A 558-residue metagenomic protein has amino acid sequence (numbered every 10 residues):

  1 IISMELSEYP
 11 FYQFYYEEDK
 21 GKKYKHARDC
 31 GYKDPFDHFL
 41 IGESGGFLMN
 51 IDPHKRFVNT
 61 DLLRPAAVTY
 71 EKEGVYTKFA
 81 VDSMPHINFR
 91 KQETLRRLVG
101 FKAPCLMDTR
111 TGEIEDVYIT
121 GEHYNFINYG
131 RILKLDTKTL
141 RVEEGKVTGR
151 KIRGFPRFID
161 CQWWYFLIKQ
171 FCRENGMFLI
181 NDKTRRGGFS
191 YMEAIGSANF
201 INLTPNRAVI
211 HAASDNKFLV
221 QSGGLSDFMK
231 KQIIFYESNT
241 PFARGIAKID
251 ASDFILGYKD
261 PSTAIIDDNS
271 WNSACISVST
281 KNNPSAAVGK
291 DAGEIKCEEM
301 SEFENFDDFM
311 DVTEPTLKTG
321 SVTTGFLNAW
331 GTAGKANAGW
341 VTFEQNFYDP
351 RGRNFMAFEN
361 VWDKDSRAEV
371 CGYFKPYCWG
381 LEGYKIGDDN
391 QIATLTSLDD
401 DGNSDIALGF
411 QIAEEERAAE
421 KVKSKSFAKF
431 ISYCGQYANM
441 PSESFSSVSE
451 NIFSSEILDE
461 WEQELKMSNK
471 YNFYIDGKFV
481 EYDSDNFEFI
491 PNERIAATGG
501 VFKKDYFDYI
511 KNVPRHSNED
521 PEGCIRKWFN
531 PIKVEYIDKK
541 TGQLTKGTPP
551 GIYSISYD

Functional and structural regions predicted by a protein language model:
I1-Y557: Phosphate/NTP-binding elements of NTP-utilizing enzymes
